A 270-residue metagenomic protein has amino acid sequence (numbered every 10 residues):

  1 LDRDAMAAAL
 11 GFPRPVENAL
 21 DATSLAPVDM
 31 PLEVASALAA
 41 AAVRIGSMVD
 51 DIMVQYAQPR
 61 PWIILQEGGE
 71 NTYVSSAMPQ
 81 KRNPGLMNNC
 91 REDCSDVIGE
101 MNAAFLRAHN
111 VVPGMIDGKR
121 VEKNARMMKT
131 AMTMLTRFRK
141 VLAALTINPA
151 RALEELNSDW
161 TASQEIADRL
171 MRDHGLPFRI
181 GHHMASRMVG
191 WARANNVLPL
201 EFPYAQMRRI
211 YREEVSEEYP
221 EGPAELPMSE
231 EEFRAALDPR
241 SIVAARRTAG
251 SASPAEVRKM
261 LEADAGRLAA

Functional and structural regions predicted by a protein language model:
L1-R107: Internal glycine-rich alpha/beta core junctions
S76-A270: Glycine-rich cofactor/substrate-binding loops
